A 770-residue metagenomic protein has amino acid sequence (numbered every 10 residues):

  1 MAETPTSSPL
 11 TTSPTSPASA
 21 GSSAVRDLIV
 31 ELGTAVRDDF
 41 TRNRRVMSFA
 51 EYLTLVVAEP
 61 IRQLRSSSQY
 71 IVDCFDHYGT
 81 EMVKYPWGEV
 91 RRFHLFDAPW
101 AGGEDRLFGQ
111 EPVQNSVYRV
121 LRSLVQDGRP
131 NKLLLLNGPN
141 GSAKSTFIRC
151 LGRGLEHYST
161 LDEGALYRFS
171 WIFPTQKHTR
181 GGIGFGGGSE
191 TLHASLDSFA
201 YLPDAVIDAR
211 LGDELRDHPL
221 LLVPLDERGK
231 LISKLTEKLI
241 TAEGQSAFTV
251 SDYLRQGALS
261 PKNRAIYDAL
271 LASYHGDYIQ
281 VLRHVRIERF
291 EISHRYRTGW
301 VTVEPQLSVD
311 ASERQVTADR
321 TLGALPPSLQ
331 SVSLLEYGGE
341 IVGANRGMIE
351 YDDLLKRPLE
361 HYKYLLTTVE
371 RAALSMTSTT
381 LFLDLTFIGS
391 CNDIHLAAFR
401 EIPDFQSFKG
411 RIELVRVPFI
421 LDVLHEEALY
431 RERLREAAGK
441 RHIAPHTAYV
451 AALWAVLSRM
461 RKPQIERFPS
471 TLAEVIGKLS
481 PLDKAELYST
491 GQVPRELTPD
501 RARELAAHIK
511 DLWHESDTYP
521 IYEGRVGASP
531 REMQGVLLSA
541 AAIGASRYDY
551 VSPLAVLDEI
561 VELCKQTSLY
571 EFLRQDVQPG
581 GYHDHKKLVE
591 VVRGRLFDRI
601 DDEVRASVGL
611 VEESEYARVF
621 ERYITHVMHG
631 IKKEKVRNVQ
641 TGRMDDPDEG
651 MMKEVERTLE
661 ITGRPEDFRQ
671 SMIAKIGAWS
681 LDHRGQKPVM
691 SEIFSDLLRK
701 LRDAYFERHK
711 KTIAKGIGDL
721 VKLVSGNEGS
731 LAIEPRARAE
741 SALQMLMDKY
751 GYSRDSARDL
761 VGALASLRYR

Functional and structural regions predicted by a protein language model:
A2-P5, P9-A98: Extended, charged/polar low-complexity intrinsically disordered regions
V56-R770: Conserved ASCE/P-loop NTPase catalytic core
